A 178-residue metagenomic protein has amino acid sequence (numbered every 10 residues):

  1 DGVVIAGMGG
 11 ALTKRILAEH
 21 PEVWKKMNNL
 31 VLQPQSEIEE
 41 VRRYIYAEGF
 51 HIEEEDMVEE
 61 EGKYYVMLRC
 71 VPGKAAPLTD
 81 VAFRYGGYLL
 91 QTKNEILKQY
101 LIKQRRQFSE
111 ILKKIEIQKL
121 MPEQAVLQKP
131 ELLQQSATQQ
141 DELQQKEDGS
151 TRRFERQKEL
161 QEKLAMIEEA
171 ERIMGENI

Functional and structural regions predicted by a protein language model:
D1-A6: Short SAM/SAH-binding signature in class I
M8-A11, Q35-E37: Short beta->alpha connector loops
A11-E19: A short, conserved alpha-helix within the catalytic core of class I
H20-V66: C-terminal substrate-binding/active-site "lid" region of AdoMet-derived donor-dependent transferases
R69-V71: Short, well-ordered beta-strand micro-motif
G73-P77, V81-K129, E142-I178: An accessory alpha-helical subdomain
L133-S136: Long intrinsically disordered, low-complexity regions that are acidic and Ser/Thr-rich
